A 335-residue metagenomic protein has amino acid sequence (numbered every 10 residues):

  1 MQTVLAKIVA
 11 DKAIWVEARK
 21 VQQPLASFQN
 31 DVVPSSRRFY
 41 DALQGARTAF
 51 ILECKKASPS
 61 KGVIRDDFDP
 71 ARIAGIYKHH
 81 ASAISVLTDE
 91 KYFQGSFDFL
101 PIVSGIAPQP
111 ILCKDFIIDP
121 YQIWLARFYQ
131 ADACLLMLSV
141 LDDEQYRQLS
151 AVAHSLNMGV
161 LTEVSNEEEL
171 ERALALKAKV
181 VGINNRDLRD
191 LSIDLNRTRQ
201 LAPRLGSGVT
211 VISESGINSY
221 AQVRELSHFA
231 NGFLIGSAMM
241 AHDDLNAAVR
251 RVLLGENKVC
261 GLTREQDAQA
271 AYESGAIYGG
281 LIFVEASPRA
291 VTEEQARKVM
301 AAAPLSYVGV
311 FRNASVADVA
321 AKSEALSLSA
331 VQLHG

Functional and structural regions predicted by a protein language model:
M1-S60, N246-L262, Q266-Q269: N-terminal amphipathic alpha-helix/helix-capping segment at the start of soluble metabolic enzymes
D11, K55-A57, D89, F116 (+8 more regions): Active-site beta-loop-alpha junctions enriched in small/polar residues
A46-F50, H80-S82, A107-P110, A131-D132 (+8 more regions): Short, well-ordered coil/turn segments that N-cap beta-strands
I51-D69, P110-I118, V160-E163, S213 (+2 more regions): Active-site mouth loops of central-metabolism enzymes
K61-H154, E169-R172, T198-L201, V284-G335: N-terminal active-site wall of soluble small-molecule enzyme domains
I118-Q130, S165-L176, S213-I235, M240 (+3 more regions): Catalytic cores of alpha/beta
F128-Q145, G182-S192, F229-V252, A276-R289 (+1 more regions): Glycine-rich phosphate-binding active-site loops on the catalytic face of alpha/beta enzymes
L195-L205, S227, M239-C260, E293-A302: C-terminal helical cap(s) of enzyme catalytic domains, especially alpha/beta-barrels
